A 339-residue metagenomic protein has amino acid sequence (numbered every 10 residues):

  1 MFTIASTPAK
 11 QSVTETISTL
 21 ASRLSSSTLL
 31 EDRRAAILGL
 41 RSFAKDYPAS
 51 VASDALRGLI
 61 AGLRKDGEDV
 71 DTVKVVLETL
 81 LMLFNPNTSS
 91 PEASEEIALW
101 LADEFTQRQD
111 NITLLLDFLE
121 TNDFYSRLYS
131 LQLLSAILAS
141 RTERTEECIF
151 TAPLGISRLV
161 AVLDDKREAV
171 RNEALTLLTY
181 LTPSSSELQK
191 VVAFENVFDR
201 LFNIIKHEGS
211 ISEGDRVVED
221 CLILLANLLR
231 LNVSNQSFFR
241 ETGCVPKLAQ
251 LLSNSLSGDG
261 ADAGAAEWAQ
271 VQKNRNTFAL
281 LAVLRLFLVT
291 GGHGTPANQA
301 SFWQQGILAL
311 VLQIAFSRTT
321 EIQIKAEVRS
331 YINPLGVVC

Functional and structural regions predicted by a protein language model:
F2-I156, D164-E173, L181-D199, I211-E219 (+5 more regions): Elongated alpha-helical scaffolds that mediate protein-protein interactions in large eukaryotic proteins, primarily
N203-I204, Q250-L252, A263: Flexible, disordered linker segments and immediate boundary regions flanking tandem C2H2 zinc-finger modules
V311-L312, S317: Extended, charged alpha-helical interaction scaffolds
V328-C339: Short, compositionally biased segments
